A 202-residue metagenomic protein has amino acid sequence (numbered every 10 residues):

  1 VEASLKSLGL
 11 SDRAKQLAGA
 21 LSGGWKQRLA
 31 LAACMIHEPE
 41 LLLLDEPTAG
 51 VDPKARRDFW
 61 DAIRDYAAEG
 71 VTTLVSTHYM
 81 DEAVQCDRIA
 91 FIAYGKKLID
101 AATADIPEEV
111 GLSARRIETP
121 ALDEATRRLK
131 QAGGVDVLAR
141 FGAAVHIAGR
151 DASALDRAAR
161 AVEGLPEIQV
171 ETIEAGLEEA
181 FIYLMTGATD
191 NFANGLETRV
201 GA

Functional and structural regions predicted by a protein language model:
V1-R13: Conserved ABC ATPase "signature" region
L17-L21: Conserved ABC ATPase signature
L31: Hydrophobic anchor residue at the start of the ABC signature
E38: Conserved catalytic motifs of ABC-family nucleotide-binding domains
L42-D45: Catalytic Walker B motif of ABC-type/P-loop ATPase nucleotide-binding domains
D61-R150: ABC transporter nucleotide-binding domain
R150-A202: C-terminal coupling/interaction segments
